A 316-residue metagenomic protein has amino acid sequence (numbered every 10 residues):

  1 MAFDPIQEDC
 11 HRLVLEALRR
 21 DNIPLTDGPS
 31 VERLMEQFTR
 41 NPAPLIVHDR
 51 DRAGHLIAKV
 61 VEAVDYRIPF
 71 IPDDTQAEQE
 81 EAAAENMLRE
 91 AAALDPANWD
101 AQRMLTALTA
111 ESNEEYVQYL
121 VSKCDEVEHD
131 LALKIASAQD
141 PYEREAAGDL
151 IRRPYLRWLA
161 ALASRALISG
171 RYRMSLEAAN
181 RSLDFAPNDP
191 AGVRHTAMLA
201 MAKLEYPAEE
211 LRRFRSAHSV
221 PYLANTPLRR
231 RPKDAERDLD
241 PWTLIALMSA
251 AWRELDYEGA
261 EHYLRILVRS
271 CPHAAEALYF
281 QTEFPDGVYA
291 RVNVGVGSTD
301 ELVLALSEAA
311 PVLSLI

Functional and structural regions predicted by a protein language model:
M1-L94, Q102, E261-L267: Extreme N-terminal leader/anchor segments
R12-R19, H48-I71, D95-S112, D149-R165 (+2 more regions): Amphipathic alpha-helical repeat scaffolds of TPR domains
P42-R50, L88-A97, D125-R152, S182-A186 (+1 more regions): Flexible helix-coil transition and linker loops at the boundaries of alpha-helical arrays
L45-I46, V60, T226-I316: Long, ordered, amphipathic alpha-helical scaffolds
Y66, E78, E111-E114, S169 (+2 more regions): Structural motif corresponding to the intra-repeat A-B loop/turn of tetratricopeptide repeats
T75-E115, R181-M198, R269-A277: Short, charge-rich amphipathic alpha-helical segments embedded in non-transmembrane helical bundles/solenoids
E80-R89, Y116-L131, Y172-R181, Y206-A224 (+2 more regions): Alpha-helical repeat scaffolds
R181-D240, A246: Glycine- and acidic-residue-rich phosphate-binding/metal-coordinating active-site segment common to enzymes that handle
